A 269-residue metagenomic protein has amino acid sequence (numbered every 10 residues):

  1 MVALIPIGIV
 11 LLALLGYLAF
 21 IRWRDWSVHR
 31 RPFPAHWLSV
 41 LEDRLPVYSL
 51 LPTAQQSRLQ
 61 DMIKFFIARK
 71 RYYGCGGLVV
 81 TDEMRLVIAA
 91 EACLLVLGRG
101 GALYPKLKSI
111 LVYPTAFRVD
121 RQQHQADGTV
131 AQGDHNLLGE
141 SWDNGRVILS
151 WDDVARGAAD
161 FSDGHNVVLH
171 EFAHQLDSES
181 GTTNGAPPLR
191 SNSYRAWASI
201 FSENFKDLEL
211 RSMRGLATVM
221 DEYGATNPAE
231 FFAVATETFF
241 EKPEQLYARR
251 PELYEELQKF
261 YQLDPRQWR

Functional and structural regions predicted by a protein language model:
M1-S27: N-terminal signal-anchor transmembrane alpha helix of single-pass membrane proteins, serving as the membrane-anchoring
V2, I88-Y104, T115-S162, T182-R269: Metalloprotease/metallohydrolase-associated module, dominated by Zn2+-dependent proteases
I21-N136, E252-R266: A metal-dependent hydrolase signature that marks the N-terminal structural subdomain at the beginning of catalytic folds
L45, S49, G74, L78 (+2 more regions): Short, charged/polar micro-motifs that form catalytic or ligand-binding hotspots
P52, D163-E179, A233: Active-site recognition of the HExxH zinc-binding catalytic motif
Q60, S178-T182: Short, function-defining helix-loop hinge/capping sites that tune catalysis or transport
